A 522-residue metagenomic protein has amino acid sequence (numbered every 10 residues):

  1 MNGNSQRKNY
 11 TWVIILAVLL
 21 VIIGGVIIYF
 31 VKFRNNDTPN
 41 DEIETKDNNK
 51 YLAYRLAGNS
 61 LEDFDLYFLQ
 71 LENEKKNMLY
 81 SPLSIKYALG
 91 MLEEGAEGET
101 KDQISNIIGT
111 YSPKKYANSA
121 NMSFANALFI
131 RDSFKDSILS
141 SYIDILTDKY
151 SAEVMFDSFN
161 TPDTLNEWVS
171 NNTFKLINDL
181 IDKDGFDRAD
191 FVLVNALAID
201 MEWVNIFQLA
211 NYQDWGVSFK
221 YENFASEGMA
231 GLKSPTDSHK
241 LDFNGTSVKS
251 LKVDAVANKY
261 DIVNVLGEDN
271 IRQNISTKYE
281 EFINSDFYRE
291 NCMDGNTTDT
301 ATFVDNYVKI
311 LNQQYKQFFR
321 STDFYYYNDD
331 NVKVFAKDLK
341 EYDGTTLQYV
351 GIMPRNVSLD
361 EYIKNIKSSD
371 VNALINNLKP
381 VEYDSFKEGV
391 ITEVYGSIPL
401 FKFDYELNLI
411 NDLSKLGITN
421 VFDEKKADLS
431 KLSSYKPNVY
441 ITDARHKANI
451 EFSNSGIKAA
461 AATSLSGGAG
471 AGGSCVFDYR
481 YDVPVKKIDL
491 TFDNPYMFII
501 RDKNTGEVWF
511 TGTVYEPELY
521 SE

Functional and structural regions predicted by a protein language model:
N2-V13: Short, low-complexity patches enriched in S/T/P/G
W12-A17, I22-F159, E167-V169: Detector for small/aliphatic-rich hydrophobic stretches
K75-K76, I85, L92, P113-Y362 (+2 more regions): Non-catalytic, conformational "gating/processing" segments within enzyme and secreted inhibitor domains
Y327-N328, D489-N494: Short loop/turn motifs at secondary-structure junctions and domain boundaries
M497-I500: Generic short beta-strand
T505-E507: Residue-level signal for well-ordered, solvent-exposed loop/turn and beta-edge residues enriched in charged/polar side
W509-T511: Channel- or pocket-lining gating/hinge segments that regulate access to a cavity or pore
T513-E522: A short acidic/small-residue loop/turn micro-motif
